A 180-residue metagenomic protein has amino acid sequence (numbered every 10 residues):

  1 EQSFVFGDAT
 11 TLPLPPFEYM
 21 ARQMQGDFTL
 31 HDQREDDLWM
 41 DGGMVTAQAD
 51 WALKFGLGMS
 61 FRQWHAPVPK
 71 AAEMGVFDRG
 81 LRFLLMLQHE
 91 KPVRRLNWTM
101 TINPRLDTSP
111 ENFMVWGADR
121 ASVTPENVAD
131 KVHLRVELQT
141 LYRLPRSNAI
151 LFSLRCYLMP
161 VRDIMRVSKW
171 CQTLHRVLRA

Functional and structural regions predicted by a protein language model:
E1-A180: Extended, well-ordered protein cores
